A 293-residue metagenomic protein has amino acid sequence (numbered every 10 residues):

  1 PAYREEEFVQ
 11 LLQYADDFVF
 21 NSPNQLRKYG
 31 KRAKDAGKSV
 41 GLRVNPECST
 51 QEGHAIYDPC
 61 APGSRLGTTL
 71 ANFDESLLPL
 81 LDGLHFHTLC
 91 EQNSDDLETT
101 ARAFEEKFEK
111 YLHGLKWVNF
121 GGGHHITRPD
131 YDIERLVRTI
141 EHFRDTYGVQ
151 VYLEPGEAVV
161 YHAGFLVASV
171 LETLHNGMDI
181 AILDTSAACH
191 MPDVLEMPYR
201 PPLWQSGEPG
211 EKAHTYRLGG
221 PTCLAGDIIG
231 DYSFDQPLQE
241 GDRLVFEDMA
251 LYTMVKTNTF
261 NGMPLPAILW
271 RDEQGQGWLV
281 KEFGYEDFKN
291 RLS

Functional and structural regions predicted by a protein language model:
P1-W117, P129-Y131, T139: Active-site-proximal beta-alpha core segment in soluble small-molecule metabolic enzymes
E5, P23, S94, E98 (+7 more regions): Electropositive phosphate-/nucleotide-binding environments in soluble metabolic enzymes
K38, G148-V149: A short helix->loop->beta-strand "cap" motif at the edges of active sites that frequently abuts
S39, A61-R65, L81, N119-G121 (+4 more regions): Short glycine/serine/threonine-biased micro-segments
V44-P46, G122, A187: Short, small-residue-rich loop/turn micro-motifs
T88-L89, V118-T127, P155-A158: Glycine-rich beta-strand-to-loop/alpha-helix junction loops that act as flexible
T139, Q150-S293: Charged (often Lys/Glu-rich) extended helix/loop segments that serve as interaction or gating elements
E141-R144: Active-site neighborhood of glycoside hydrolase catalytic domains
